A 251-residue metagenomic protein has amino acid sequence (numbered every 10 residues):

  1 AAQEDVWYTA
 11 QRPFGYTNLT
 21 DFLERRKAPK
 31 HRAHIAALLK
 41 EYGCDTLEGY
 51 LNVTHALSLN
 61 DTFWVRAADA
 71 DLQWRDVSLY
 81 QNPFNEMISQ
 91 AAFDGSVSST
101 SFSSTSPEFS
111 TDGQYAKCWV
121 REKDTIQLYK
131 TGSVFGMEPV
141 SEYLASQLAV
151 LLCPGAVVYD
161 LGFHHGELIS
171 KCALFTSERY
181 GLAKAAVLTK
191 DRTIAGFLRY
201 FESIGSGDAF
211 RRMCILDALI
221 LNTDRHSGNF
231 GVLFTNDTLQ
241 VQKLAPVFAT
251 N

Functional and structural regions predicted by a protein language model:
A1-L221, L233-N251: Phosphate/dinucleotide-binding and metal-coordinating scaffold of catalytic cores in nucleotide-dependent enzymes
H226, G231-F234: Conserved protein-kinase catalytic-loop segment immediately C-terminal to the catalytic Asp of the HRD motif
